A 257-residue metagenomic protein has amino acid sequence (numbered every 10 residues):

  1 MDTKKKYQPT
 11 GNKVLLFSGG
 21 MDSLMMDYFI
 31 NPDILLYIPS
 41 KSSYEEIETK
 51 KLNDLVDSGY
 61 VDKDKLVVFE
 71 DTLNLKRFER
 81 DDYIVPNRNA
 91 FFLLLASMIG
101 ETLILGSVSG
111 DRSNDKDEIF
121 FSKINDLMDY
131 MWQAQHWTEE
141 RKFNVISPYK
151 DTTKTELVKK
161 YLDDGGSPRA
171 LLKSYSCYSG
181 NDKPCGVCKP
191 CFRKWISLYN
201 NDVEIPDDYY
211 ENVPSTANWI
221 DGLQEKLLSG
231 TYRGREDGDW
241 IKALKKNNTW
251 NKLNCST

Functional and structural regions predicted by a protein language model:
M1-T257: Nucleotide-activated chemistry modules centered on ATP-dependent adenylation/adenylyltransferase
